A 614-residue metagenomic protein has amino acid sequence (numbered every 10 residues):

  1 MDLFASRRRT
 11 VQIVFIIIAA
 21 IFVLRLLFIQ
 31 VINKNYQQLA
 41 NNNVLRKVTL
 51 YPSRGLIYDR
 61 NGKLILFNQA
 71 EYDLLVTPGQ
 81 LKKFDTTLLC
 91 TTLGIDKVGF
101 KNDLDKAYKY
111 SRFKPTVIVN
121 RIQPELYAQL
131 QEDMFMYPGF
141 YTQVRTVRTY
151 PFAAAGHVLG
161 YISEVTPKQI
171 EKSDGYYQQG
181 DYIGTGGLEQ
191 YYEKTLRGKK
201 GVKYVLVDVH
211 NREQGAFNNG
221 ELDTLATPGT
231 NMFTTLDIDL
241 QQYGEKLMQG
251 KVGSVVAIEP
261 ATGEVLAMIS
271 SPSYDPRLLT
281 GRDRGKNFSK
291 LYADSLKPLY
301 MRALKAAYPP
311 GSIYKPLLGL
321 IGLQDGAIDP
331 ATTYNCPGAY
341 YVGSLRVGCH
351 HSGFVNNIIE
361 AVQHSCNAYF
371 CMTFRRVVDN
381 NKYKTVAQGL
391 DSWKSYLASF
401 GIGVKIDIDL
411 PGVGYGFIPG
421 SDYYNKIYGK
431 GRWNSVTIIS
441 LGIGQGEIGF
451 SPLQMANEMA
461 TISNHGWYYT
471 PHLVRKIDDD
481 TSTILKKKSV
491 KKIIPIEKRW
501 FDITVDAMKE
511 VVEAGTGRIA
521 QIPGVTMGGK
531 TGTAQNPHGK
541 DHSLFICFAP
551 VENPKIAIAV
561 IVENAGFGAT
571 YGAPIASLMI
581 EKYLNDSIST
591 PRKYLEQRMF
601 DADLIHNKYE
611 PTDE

Functional and structural regions predicted by a protein language model:
M1-G285, A307, T332, G389-S399 (+5 more regions): Periplasmic/cell-envelope proteins involved in peptidoglycan metabolism and beta-lactam response
L66, D208-E213, F217-E221, A261-S312 (+3 more regions): Beta-lactam-recognizing serine transpeptidase/beta-lactamase-like catalytic domain environment
